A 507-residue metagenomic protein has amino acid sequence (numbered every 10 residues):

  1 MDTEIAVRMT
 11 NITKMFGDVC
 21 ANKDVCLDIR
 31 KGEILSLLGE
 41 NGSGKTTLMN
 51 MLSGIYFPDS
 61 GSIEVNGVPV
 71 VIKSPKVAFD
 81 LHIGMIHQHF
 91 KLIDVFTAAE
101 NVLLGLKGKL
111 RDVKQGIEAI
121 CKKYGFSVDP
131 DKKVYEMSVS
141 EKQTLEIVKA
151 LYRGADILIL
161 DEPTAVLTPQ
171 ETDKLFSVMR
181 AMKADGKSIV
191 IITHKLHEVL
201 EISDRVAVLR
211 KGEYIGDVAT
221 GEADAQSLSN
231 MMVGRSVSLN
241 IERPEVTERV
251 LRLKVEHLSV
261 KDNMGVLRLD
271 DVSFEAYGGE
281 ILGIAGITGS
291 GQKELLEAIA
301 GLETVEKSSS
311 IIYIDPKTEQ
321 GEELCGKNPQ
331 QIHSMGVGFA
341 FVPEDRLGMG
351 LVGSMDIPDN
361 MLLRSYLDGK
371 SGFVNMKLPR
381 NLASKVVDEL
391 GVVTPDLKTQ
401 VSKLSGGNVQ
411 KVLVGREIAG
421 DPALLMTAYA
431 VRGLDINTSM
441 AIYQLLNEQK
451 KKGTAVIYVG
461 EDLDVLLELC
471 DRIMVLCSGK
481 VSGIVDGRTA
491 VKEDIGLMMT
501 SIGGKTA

Functional and structural regions predicted by a protein language model:
D2-A507: Glycine-rich phosphate-binding loops of nucleotide-dependent enzymes
